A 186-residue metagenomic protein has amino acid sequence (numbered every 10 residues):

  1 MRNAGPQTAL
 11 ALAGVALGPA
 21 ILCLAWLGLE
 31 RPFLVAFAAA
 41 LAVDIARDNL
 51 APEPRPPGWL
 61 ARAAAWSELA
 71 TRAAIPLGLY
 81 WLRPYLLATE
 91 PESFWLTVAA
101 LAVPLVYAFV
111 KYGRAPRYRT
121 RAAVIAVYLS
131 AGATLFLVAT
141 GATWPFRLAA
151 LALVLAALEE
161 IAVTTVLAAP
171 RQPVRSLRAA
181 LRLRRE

Functional and structural regions predicted by a protein language model:
M1-A13: N-terminal membrane topogenic signal
R2-N3, F37-A42, A115-E186: C-terminal membrane-associated helical module and adjoining short loops/tails
P6, L50-Y112: Multi-pass membrane catalytic core of lipid/isoprenoid biosynthesis enzymes
A9, P32-A36, A63-W66, A70 (+3 more regions): Alpha-helical transmembrane segments
A13-A20, S67-L79, L101, A123-G132: Core segments of transmembrane alpha-helices that mediate helix-helix packing or line hydrophobic substrate/ligand
V15-W59, P76, P145-A152: Membrane-embedded alpha-helical segments that form the functional core of polytopic membrane enzymes, especially those
L17, P104, A156-E159: Alpha-helical transmembrane segments of multipass membrane proteins
A20-G28, L79-Y85, A108-K111, A133-T140: Hydrophobic alpha-helical transmembrane segments
